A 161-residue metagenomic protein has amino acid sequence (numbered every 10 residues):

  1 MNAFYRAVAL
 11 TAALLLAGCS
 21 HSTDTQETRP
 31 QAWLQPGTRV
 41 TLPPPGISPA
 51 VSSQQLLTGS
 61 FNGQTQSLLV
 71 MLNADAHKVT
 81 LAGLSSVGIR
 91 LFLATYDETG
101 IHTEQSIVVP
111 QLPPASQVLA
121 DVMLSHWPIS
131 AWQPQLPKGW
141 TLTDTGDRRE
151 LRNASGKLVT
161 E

Functional and structural regions predicted by a protein language model:
M1-A9: Bacterial N-terminal signal peptides that target proteins for export
L15-G18: C-terminal motif of bacterial Sec signal peptides marking the signal peptidase cleavage site
S20-T23: Bacterial signal peptide processing site
T28-Q54: Post-signal peptide N-terminal segment of mature Sec-exported envelope proteins
G46-E98, T103: N-terminal mature ectodomain segment of secretory-pathway/periplasmic proteins
S86-R90, V109-Q111, G156-V159: Short, surface-exposed beta-strand-loop junctions and turns on beta-sheet-rich folds
H102-W127: Acidic/charged, solvent-exposed loop-and-adjacent secondary-structure segments enriched in E/D, K/R, S/T, and G/P
T141-E161: Gly/Pro-enriched, hydrophobic low-complexity segments that function as extracytoplasmic propeptides/linkers
